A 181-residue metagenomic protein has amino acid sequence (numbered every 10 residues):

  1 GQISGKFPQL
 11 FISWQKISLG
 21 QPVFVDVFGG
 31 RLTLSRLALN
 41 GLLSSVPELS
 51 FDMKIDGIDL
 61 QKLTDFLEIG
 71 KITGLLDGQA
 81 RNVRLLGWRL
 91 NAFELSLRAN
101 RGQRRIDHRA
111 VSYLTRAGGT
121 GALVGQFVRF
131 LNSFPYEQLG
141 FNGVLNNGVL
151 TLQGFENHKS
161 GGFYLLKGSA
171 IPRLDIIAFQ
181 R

Functional and structural regions predicted by a protein language model:
G1-F11, K16-R181: Small-residue helix/turn framework positions
